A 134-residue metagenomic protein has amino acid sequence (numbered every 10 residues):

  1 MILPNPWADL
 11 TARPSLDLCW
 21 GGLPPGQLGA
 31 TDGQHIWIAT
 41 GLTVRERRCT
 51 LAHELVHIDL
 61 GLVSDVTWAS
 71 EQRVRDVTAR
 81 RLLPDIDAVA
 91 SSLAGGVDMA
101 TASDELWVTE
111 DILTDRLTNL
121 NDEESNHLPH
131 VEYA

Functional and structural regions predicted by a protein language model:
M1-A134: Active-site hotspot residues in diverse enzymes, especially metal/ion-binding acidic/histidine motifs
